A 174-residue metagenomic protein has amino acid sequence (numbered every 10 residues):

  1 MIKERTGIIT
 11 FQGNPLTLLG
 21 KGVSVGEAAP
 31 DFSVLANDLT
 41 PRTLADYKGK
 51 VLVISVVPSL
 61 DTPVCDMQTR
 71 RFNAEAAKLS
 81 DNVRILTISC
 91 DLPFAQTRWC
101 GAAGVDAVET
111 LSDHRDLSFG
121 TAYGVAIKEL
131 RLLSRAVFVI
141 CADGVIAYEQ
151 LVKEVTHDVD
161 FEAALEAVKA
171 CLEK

Functional and structural regions predicted by a protein language model:
M1-K174: Chalcogenol-based redox active-site neighborhoods
